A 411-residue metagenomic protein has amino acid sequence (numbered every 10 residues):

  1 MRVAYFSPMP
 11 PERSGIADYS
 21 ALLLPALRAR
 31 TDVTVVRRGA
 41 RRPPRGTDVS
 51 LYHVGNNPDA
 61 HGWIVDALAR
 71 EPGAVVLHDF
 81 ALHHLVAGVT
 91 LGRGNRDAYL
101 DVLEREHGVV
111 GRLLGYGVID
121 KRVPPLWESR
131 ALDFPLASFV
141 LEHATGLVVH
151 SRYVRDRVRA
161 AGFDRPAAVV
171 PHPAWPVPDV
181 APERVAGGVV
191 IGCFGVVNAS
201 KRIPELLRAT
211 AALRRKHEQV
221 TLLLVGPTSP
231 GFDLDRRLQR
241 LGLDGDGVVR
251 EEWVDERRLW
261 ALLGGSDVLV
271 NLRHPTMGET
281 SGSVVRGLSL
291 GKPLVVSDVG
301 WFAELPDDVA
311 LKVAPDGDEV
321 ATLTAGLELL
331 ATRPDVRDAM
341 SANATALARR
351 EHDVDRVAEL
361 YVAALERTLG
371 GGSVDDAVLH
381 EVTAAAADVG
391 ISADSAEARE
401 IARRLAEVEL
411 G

Functional and structural regions predicted by a protein language model:
L100-G146: Membrane-proximal helix-turn-helix segments that form the acceptor-binding/catalytic region of lipid-linked
T145, A261-G278, K292: Acidic donor-binding loop of glycosyltransferase active sites
Y153, P173: Carbohydrate-associated surface elements
R184-K201, L207-T210, L223: Conserved donor-binding/catalytic core segment of Leloir-type glycosyltransferases
T221-L234: Glycosyltransferase donor-sugar binding loop
L234-R257: Nucleotide-activated donor-binding/catalytic signature segment of Leloir-type glycosyltransferases, i.e., the conserved
A303-E328: Change "using UDP/GDP/dTDP sugars" to "using nucleotide sugars
D338, T345-R350, V354-G411: C-terminal amphipathic helix plus adjacent low-complexity, charged tail appended to glycosyltransferase catalytic
